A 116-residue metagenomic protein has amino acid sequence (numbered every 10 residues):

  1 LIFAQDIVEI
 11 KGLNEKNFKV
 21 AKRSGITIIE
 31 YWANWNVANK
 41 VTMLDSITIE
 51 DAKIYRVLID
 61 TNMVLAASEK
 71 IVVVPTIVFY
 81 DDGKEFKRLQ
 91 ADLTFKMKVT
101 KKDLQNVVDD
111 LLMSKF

Functional and structural regions predicted by a protein language model:
A4-S24, K102-F116: N-terminal leader/targeting and pre-domain segments
I10-D51: Local sequence-structure signature of Cys/Sec-based thiol-disulfide redox active-site neighborhoods
T27-E30, T76-V78, R88: Soluble periplasmic/extracytoplasmic beta-strand elements of cell-envelope proteins
Y31-N34, V57-D60, D92: Active-site-proximal beta-strand/loop segments in catalytic clefts of secreted hydrolases
N34-V37, D60-V64, E85-F86: Solvent-exposed loop/turn segments at secondary-structure junctions within structured extracellular/periplasmic domains
T42-K70: Mature extracytoplasmic domains of secretory-pathway proteins
E69-D81: Structural micro-motif
F79-F116: Non-catalytic, surface beta->alpha helical segment in thiol-disulfide oxidoreductase systems
